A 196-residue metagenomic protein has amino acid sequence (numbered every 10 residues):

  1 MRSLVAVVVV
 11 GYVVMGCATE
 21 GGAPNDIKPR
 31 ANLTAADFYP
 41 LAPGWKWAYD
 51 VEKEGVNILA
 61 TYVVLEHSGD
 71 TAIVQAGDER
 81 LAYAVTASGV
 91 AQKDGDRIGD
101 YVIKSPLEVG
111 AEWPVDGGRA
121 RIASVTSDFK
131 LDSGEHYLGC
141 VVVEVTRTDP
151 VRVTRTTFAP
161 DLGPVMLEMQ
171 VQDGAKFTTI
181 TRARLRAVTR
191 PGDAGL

Functional and structural regions predicted by a protein language model:
M1-L4: Positively charged n-region of N-terminal signal peptides that target proteins for export
A6-G11: Gram-negative bacterial Sec-dependent N-terminal signal peptides
V14-G16: C-terminal motif of bacterial Sec signal peptides marking the signal peptidase cleavage site
G21-L196: Conserved functional acidic sites
